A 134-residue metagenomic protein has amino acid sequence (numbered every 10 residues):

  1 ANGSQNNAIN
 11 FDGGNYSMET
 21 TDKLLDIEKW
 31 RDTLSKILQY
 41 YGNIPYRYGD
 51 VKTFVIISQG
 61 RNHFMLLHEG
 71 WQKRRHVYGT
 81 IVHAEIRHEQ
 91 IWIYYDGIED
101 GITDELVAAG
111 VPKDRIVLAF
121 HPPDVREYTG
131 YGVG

Functional and structural regions predicted by a protein language model:
A1-N2, M18: Accessible peptide chain termini
I9-G134: Terminal domain-initiation and capping elements
